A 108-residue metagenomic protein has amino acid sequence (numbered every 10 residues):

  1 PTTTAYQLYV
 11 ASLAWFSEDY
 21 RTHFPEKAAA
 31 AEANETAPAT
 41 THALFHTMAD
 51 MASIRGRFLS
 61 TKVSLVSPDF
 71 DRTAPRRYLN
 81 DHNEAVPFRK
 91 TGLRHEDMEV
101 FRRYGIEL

Functional and structural regions predicted by a protein language model:
P1-L108: Catalytic domains that recognize anionic headgroups
